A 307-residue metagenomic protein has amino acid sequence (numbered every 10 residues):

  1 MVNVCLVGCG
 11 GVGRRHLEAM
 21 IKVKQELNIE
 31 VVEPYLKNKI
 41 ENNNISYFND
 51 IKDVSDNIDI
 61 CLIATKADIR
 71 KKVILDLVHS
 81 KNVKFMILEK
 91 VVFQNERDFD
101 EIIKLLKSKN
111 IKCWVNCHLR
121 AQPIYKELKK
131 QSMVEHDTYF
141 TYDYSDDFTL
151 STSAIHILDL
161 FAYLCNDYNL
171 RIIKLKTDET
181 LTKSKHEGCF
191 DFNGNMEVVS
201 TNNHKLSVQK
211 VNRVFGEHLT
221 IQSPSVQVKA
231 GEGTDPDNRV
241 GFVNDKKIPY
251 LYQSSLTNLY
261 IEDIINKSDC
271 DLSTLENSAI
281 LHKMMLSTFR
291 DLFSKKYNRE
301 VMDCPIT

Functional and structural regions predicted by a protein language model:
M1-N43: N-terminal Rossmann-like dinucleotide-binding module
H16, N42-L105: Beta-loop-alpha module in the N-terminal Rossmann-like domain of NAD(P)-dependent dehydrogenases, especially those
E26, I60-T65, E262-T307: C-terminal helix-rich "cap/oligomerization" subdomain common to oxidoreductases
E26, K81-F85, K109-I111: A short helix->loop->beta-strand "cap" motif at the edges of active sites that frequently abuts
N49, L88, V115-C117, K174-T177: Short loop/edge segments at beta-strand edges and connector loops that shape dinucleotide/nucleotide cofactor-binding
I60-I63, D68, V92-F148, I157-L158 (+1 more regions): A contiguous active-site-proximal alpha/beta segment in oxidoreductase catalytic domains
T141-V214, E276-I280: Rossmann-like dinucleotide-binding domain that binds NAD(P)(H)
K185, C189-D191, E197-E262, D269-E276: NAD(P)-dinucleotide binding in Rossmann-like oxidoreductases
